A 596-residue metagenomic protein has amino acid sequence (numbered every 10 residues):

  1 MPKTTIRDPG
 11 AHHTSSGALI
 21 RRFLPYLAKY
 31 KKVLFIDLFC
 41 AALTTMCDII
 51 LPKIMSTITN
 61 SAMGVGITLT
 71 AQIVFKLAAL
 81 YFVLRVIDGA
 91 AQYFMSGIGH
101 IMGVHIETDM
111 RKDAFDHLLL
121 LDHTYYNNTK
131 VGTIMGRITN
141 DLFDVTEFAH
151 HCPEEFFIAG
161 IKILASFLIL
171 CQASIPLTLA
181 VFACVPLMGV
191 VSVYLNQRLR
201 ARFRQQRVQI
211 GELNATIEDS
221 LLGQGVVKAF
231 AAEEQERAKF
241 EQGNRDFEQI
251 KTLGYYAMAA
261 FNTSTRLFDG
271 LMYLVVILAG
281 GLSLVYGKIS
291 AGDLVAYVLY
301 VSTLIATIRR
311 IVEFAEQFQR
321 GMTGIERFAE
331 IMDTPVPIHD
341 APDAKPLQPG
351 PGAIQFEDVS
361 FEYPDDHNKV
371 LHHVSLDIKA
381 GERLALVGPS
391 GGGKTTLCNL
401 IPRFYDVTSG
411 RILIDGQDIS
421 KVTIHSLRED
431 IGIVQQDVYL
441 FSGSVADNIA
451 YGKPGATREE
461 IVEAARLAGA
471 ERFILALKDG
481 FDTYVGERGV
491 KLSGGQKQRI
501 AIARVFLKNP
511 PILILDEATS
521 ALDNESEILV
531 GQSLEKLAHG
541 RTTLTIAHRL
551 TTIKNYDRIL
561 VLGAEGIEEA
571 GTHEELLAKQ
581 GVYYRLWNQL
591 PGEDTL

Functional and structural regions predicted by a protein language model:
G10, L19, L27, M95 (+4 more regions): Juxtamembrane loop-to-helix connectors within ABC transporter transmembrane domains
K31-K32, H123-T124, N140-A149, P153 (+10 more regions): An intracellular "coupling" helix at the cytosolic face of ABC transporter transmembrane type-1 domains
L34-A91, C171-P176, G287-A291: Transmembrane helix-loop-helix hairpins at lipid-water interfaces of multipass membrane proteins, especially the type-1
F39, C47, L51, A91 (+4 more regions): Hydrophobic alpha-helical transmembrane segments of ABC transporter permease domains
G64-G66, T70-A79, I169-A183, L253-E326 (+1 more regions): Helix-loop-helix
L118, F240, F356-D358: Conserved catalytic Walker-motif region of ABC-type ATPase nucleotide-binding domains
D340, L347-L596: ABC-type nucleotide-binding domain
